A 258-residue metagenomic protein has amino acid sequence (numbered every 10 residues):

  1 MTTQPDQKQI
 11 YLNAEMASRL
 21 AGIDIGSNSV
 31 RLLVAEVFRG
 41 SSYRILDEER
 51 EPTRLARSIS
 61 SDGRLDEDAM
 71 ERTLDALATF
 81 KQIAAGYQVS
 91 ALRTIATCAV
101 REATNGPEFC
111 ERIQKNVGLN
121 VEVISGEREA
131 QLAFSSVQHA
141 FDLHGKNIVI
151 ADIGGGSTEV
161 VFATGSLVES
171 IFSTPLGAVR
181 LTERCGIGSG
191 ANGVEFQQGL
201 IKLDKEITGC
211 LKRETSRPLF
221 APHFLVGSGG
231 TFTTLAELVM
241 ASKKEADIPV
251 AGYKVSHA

Functional and structural regions predicted by a protein language model:
M1-R19: Non-catalytic pre-domain segments flanking phosphatase-related domains
L12, G22-D24, I150-D152: Replace "in large, NTP-powered and nucleic-acid-processing enzymes" with "in large, NTP-powered factors and other
E15-L20, V34-E36, G40, T53 (+3 more regions): Helical "lid/coupling" subdomains associated with nucleotide-phosphate turnover
N28-V30, G156: Conserved Rossmann-like nucleotide-cofactor binding loop
S42-I45: Short, flexible loop/turn motifs enriched in small residues
D47-E51: Short amphipathic
T94: Dinucleotide-binding Rossmann-like beta1-alpha1 core, especially the glycine-rich loop that anchors the ADP
N147-S157, V161: A generic, well-ordered mixed alpha/beta core segment in the N-terminal half of proteins
